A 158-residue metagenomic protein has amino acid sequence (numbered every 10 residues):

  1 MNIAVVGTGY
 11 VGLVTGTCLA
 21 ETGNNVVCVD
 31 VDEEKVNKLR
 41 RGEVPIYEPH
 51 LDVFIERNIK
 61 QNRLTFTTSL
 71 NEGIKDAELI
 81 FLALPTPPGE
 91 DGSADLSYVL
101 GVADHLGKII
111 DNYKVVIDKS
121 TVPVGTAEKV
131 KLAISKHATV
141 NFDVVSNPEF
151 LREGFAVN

Functional and structural regions predicted by a protein language model:
M1-E43: NAD(P)+-binding Rossmann beta1-loop-alpha1 motif at the extreme N-terminus of oxidoreductases
G23, D76-A77, Y113: Short, well-ordered alpha-helix to beta-strand connector turns
L51-E78, P88-G89, G107: A structured beta-alpha segment of the ubiquitous adenosine-cofactor-binding alpha/beta core
D76, L82-L84, K119: Short, well-ordered coil/turn residues at beta-beta hairpins and beta-strand->alpha-helix junctions within
P88-F150: Rossmann-like NAD(P)(H) cofactor-binding subdomain of soluble oxidoreductases
V157-N158: Rossmann-like flavin
